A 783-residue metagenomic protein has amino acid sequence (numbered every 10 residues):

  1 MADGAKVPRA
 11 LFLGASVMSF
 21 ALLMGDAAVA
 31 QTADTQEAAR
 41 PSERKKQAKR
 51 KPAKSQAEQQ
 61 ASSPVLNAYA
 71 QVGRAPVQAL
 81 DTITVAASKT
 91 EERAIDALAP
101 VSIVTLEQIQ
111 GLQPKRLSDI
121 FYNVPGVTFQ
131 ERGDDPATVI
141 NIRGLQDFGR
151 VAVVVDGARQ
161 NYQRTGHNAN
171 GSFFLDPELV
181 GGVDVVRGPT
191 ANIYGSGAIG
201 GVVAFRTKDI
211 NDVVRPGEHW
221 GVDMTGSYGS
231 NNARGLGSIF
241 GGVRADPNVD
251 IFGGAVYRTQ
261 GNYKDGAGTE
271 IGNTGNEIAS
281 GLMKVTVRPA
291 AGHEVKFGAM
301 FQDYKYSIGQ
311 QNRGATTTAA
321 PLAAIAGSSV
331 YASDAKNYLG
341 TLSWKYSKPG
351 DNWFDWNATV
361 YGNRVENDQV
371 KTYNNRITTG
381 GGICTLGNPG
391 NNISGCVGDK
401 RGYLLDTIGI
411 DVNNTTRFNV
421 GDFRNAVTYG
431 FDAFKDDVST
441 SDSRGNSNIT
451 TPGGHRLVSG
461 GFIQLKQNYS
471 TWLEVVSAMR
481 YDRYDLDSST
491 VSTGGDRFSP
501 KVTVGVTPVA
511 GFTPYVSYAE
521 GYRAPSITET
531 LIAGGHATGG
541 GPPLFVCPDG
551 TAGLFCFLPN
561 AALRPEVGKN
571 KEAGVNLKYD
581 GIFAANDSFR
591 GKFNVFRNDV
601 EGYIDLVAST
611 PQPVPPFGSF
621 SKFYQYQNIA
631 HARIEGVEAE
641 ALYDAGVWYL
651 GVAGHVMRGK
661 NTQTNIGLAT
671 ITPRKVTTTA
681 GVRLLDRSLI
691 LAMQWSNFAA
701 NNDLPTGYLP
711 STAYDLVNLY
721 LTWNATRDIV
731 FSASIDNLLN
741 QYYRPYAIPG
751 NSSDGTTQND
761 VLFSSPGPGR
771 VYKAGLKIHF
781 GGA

Functional and structural regions predicted by a protein language model:
R40-P41, K45-K54, A61-R215, A573: Acidic, small-polar-rich N-terminal luminal/periplasmic segments of exported/outer-membrane proteins
A79, F434, N468-S470, V475 (+4 more regions): Gram-negative outer-membrane beta-barrel transporters
Y162-H167, E178-G182, R187, N192-A267 (+2 more regions): Outer-membrane beta-barrel translocator/receptor signature
Y194, I210-W220, P247-N248, A291-G292 (+9 more regions): Short loop/turn motifs that connect adjacent beta-strands in outer-membrane beta-barrel proteins
G226, G253, D355-Y373, T507 (+4 more regions): Membrane-embedded beta-barrel scaffold of Gram-negative outer-membrane proteins
Y228-T259, T269-G309, D334-Y346, G421-N425 (+3 more regions): Transmembrane beta-barrel wall of Gram-negative outer-membrane proteins
G272-T274, R288, G292-W353, V365-I377 (+2 more regions): Flexible loop and strand-edge segments within Gram-negative outer membrane beta-barrel domains
E520-R523, E529, E601, L606 (+3 more regions): C-terminal beta-signal and adjacent terminal beta-strands/loops of Gram-negative outer-membrane beta-barrel proteins
